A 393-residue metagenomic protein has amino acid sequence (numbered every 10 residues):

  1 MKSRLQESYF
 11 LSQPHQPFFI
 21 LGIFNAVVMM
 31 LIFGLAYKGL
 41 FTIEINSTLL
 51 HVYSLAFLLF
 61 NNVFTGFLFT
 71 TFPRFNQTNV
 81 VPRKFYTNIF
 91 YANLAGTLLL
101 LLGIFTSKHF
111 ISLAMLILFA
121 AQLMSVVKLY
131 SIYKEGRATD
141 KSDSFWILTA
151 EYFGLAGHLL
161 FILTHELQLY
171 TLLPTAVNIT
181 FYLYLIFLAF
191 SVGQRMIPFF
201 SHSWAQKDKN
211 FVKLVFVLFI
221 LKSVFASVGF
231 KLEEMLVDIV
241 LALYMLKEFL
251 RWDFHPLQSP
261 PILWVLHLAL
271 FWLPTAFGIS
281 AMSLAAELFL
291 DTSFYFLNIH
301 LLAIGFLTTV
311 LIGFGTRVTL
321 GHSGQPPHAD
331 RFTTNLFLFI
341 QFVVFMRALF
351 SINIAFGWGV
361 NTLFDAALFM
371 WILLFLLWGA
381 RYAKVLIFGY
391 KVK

Functional and structural regions predicted by a protein language model:
M1-K393: Hydrophobic alpha-helical transmembrane segments of multi-pass integral membrane proteins
